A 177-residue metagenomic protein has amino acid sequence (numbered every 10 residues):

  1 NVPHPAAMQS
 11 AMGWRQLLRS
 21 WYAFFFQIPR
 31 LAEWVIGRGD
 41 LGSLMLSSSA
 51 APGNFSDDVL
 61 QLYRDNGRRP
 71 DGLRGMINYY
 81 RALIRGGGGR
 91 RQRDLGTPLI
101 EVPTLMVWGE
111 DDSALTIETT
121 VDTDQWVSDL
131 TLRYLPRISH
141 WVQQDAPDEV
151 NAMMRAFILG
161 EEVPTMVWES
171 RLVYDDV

Functional and structural regions predicted by a protein language model:
N1-Y134, R155-E162, S170-Y174: Flexible "cap/lid" subdomain of the alpha/beta-hydrolase fold that forms the substrate-access gate
I138-N151: Catalytic histidine-centered segment of alpha/beta-hydrolase-like enzymes
V177: Conserved small-residue-rich
